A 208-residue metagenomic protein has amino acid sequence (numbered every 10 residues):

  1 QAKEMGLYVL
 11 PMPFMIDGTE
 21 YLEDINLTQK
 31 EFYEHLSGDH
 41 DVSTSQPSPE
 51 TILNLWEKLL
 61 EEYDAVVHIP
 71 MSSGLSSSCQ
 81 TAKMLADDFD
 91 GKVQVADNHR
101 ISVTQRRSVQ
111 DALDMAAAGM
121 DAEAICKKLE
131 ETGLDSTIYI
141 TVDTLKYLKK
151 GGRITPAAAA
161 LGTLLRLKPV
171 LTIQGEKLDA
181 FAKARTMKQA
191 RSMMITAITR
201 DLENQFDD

Functional and structural regions predicted by a protein language model:
Q1-T19, A65, G74-Q94, R100-D208: Mixed-charge interfacial surface used for oligomerization/domain docking and macromolecular partner engagement
Q1-T51: N-terminal glycine-rich anion-binding loop in soluble enzyme alpha/beta folds
L27-F32, E61, K83-D88: A short glycine/small-residue-enriched secondary-structure motif
Q29-F32, P49-I52, A82, V109 (+1 more regions): A general structural signal for well-ordered alpha-helical segments in protein cores
E34-D39, W56, L113-M115: A general structural signal for short secondary-structure boundary/capping elements
S37, E57-D64, D87-D90: Generic short alpha-helical segment signal, independent of protein family or function, capturing local helix propensity
T44, H68, V95: Short catalytic-loop micro-motif centered on adjacent basic/acidic residues
T51-C79: N-terminal glycine-rich phosphate/adenylate-binding segment common to multiple enzyme folds
